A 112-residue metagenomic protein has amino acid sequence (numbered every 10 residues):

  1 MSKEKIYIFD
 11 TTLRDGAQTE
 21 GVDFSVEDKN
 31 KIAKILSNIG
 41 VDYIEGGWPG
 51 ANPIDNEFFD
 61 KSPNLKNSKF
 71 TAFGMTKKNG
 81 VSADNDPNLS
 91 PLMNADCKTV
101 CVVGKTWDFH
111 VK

Functional and structural regions predicted by a protein language model:
S2, V26, G50-P63, F109-K112: Active-site-adjacent beta->alpha loops and helix N-cap segments on the catalytic face of soluble alpha/beta enzymes
K3-Y7: Extreme N-terminal starter segment of soluble prokaryotic enzymes
F9-D28, F73-A83, V111-K112: Active-site mouth loops of central-metabolism enzymes
G16, L36, V100: Conserved, mostly hydrophobic/aromatic
S25-I35, D84-P91: Short, acidic/polar
K29, A33, G40, W48: N-terminal/domain-start segments enriched in small and hydrophobic, helix-friendly residues, covering either
Y43, W48-A51, S68-K112: Active-site beta->alpha loop and helix N-cap motifs at the rims of alpha/beta catalytic domains
